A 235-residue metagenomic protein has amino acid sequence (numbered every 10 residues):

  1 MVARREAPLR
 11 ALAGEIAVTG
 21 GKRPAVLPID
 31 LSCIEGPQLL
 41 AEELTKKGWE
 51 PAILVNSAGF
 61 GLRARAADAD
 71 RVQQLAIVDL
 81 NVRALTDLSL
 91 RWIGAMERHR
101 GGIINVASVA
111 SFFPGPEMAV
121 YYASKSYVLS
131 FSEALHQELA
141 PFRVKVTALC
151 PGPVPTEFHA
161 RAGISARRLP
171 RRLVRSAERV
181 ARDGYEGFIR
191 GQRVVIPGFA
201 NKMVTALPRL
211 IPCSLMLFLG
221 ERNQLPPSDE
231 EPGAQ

Functional and structural regions predicted by a protein language model:
M1-A11: Conserved glycine-rich Rossmann-like NAD(P)H-binding loop of the short-chain dehydrogenase/reductase
V18-E35: Rossmann-fold cofactor-recognition segment
S57-L62: Conserved NAD(P)H cofactor-binding loop of Rossmann-fold oxidoreductase domains
R65-V78: Substrate-binding pocket helix/loop in short-chain dehydrogenase/reductase
S89, S124: Active-site helix of classical SDR
S108: Residue(s) in the substrate-gating loop at a strand-loop-helix junction that position the organic substrate next
A148, R168-T205: C-terminal helical subdomain
